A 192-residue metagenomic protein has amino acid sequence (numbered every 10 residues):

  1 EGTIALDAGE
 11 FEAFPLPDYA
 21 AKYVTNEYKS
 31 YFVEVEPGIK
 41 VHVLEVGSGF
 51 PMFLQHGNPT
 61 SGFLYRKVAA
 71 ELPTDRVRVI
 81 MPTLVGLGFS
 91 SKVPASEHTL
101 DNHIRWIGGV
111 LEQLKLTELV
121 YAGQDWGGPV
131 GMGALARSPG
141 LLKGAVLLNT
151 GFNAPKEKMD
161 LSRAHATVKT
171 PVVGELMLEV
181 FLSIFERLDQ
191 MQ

Functional and structural regions predicted by a protein language model:
G2-S30, E34-P37, V41, P51-F53 (+4 more regions): Flexible "cap/lid" subdomain of the alpha/beta-hydrolase fold that forms the substrate-access gate
P37-I39, G47, A69: Short, well-ordered turn and helix-capping elements at secondary-structure junctions
V46, L54-N58, A122: Short hydrophobic segments within beta-strands
V46-P51, V77: Proline/glycine-enriched tight loop/beta-turn segments at coil->beta junctions that connect or precede beta-strands
G57-A69: The serine-hydrolase catalytic nucleophile loop
K67-V77, Q113: A short, Lys/Arg-enriched amphipathic alpha-helix followed by its capping loop at the start of a domain
